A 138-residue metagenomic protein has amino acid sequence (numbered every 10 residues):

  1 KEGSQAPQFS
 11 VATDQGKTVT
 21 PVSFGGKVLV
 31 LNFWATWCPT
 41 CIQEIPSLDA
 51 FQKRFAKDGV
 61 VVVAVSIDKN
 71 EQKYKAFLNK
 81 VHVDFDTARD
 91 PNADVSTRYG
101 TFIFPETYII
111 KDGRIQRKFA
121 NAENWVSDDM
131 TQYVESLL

Functional and structural regions predicted by a protein language model:
K1-Q8: N-terminal targeting signals for export/organelle localization
Q8-L29: A short beta-strand-turn-helix
F9, W34-W37, W125: Signature tryptophan residues that serve as conserved aromatic anchors
K27-L29, F33-W37, I103: Short pre-active-site segment immediately N-terminal to redox-active cysteine/selenocysteine motifs in thiol-based
V30-L31, V62, T107: Hydrophobic beta-strand anchors of alpha/beta hydrolase catalytic cores
F33-A50: Conserved redox-active cysteine motifs that mediate thiol-disulfide chemistry, especially di-cysteine Cys-X(1-2)-Cys
Q43, K53-N92, F104: Conserved segment of the thioredoxin-like fold in thiol-based oxidoreductases
A76-D84, R89-L137: Thiol/disulfide oxidoreductase modules built on the thioredoxin-like
